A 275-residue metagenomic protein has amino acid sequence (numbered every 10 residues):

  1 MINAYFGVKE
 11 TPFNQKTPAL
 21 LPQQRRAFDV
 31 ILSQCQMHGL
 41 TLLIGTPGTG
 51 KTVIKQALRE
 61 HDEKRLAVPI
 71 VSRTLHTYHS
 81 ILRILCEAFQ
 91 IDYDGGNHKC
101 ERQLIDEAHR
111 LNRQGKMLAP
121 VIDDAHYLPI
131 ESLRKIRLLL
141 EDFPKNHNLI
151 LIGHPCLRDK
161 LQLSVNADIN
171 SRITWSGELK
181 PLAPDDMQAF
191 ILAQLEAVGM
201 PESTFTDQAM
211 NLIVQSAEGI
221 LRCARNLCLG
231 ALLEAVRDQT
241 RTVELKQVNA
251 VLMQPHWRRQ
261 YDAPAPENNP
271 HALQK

Functional and structural regions predicted by a protein language model:
I2-G7, T17, D29, Q56 (+6 more regions): C-terminal alpha-helical "lid" subdomain
G7-K16, L66-V68, H76-G95: Conserved NTP-binding/hydrolysis module of P-loop NTPases
P12, A108-S132: Conserved P-loop NTPase "ATPase switch" module shared by AAA+ and STAND
Q23-Q34: Pre-Walker A adenine-sensing motif
Q36-A57: Walker A/P-loop nucleotide-binding motif
L40-P47, K99, L128-P129, D142-A167 (+1 more regions): Sensor-1/coupling segment of RecA-like P-loop NTPase cores
K64-L66, S164-K180: A short helix-turn-beta junction within AAA+ P-loop NTPase domains corresponding to the substrate/partner-engaging
V71-T74, L161, T174-M187: Conserved AAA+ ATPase "SRH/arginine-finger" region at the nucleotide-binding site
